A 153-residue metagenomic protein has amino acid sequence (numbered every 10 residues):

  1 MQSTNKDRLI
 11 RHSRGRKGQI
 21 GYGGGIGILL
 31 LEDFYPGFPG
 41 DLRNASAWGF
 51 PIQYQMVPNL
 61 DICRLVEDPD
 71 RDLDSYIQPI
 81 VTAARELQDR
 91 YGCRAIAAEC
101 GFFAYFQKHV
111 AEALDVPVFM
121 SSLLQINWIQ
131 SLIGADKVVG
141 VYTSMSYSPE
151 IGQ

Functional and structural regions predicted by a protein language model:
Q2-I77, M145-S148, Q153: N-terminal glycine-rich anion-binding loop in soluble enzyme alpha/beta folds
G25-G27, D136-V141: Residues that mark the start of a beta-strand
F34, A95-Q107, F119-Q125, S144-S148: Gly/Ser/Thr-rich loops at beta-strand to alpha-helix junctions that form or flank small-molecule/cofactor-binding
G49-P51, D115-V116, D136: A generic structural signal for alpha->beta connector loops
D74-G92: Short, well-structured alpha-helical segments in soluble
Q78, T82-A83, F102-H109: N-terminal active-site wall of soluble small-molecule enzyme domains
E86-R94, K108-D115: Short, surface-exposed connector motifs at secondary-structure boundaries
A111-I133: Short, acidic/small-residue loops that bind anionic groups at enzyme active sites
